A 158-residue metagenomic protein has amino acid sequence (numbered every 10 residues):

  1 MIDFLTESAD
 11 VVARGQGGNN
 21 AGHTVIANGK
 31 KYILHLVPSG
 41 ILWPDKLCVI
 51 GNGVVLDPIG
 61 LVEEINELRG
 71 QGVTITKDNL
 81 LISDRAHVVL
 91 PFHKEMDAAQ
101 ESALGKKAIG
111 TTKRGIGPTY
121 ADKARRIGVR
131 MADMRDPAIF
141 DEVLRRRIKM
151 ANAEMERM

Functional and structural regions predicted by a protein language model:
M1-M158: Non-transmembrane, aqueous-exposed alpha-helical and coiled segments at domain scale
